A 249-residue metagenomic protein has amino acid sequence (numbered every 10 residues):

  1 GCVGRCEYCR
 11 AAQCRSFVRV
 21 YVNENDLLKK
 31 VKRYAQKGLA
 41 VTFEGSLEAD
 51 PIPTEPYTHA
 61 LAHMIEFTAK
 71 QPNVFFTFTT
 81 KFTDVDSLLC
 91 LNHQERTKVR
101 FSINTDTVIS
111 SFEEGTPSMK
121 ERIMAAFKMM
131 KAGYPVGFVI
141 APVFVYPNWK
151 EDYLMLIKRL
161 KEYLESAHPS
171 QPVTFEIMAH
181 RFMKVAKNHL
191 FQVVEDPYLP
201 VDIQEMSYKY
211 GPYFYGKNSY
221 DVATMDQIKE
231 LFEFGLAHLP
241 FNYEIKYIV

Functional and structural regions predicted by a protein language model:
G1-A12: N-terminal pre-triad scaffold of radical SAM enzymes
G4, G38-A40, Q204: Short, compositionally biased low-complexity segments
A12-S87, H93-R122, P135-V139, T174-E176: Core AdoMet radical
N23-K30, T58-M64, T116-A125, K150-E162 (+1 more regions): Well-ordered, non-membrane alpha-helical segments in soluble/globular domains
A35, T68-A69, M130, K161-E165 (+1 more regions): N-terminal cationic-hydrophobic initiation segments that often serve targeting/anchoring roles
E95-F101, I123-V136, Q192, L199-S207: A glycine-rich, aromatic-flanked flexible loop/lid motif
R122-V185: Conserved C-terminal portion of the radical SAM core fold that forms the substrate/S-adenosylmethionine-binding
K158-V249: Auxiliary Fe-S-binding modules of radical SAM enzymes
